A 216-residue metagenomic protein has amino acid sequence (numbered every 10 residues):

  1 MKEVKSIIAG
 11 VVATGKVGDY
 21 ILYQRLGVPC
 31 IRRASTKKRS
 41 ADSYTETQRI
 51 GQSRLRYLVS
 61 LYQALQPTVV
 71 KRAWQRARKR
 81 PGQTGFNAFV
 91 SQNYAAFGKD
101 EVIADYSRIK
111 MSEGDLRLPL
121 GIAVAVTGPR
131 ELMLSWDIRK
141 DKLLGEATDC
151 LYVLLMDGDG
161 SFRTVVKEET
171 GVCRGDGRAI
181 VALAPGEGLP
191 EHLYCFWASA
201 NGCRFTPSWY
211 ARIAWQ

Functional and structural regions predicted by a protein language model:
M1-L120: Long, polar/Ser/Thr-enriched low-complexity segments that form simple helices or flexible linkers at protein ends
A77-Q216: Charged linear interaction tracts used for macromolecular binding and regulation
